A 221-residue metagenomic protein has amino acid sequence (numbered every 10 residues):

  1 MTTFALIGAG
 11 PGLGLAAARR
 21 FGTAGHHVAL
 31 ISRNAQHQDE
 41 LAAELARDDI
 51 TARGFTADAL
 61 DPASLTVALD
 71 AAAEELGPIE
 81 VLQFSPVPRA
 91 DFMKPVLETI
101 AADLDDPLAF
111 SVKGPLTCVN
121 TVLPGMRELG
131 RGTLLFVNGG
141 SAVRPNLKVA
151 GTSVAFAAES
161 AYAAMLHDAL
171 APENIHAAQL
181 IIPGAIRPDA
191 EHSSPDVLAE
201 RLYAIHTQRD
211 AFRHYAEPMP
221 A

Functional and structural regions predicted by a protein language model:
G10-G12: Conserved glycine-rich cofactor-binding loop
G25-E40: Conserved glycine-rich Rossmann-like NAD(P)H-binding loop of the short-chain dehydrogenase/reductase
L45-A63: Rossmann-fold cofactor-recognition segment
V67-E74, K94-E98, A102-F110: Active-site Tyr-X3-Lys motif and surrounding loop/helix of classical short-chain dehydrogenase/reductase
A68, C118-V122: Hydrophobic positions on the long internal alpha-helix of Rossmann-like NAD(P)-dependent oxidoreductase domains
P78-I79, M126-G139, N174-I175: Active-site loop of short-chain dehydrogenase/reductase
P88, A101-D103, P107, K113-G114 (+3 more regions): Catalytic loop of short-chain dehydrogenase/reductase
A161-A164, A171-A221: C-terminal helical subdomain
